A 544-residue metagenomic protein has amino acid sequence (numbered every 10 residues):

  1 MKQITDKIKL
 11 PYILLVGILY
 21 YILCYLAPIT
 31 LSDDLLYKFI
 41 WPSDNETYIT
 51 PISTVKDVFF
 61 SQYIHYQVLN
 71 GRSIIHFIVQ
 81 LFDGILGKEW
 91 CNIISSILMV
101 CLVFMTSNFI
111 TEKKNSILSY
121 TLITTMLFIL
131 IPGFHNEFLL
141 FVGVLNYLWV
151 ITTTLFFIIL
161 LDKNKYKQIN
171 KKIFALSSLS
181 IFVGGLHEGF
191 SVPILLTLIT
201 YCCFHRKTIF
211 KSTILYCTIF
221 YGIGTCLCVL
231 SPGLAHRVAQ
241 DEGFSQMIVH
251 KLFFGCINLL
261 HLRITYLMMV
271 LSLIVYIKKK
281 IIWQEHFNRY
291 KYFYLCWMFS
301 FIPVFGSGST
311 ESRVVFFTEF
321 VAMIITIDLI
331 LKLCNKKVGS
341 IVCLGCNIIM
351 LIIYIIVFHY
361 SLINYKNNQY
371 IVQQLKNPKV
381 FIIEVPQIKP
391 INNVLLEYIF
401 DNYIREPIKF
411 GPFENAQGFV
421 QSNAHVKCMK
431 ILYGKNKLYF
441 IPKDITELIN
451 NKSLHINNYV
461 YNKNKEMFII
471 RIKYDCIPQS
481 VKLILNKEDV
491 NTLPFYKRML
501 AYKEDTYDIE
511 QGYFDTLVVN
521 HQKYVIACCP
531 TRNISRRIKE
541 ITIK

Functional and structural regions predicted by a protein language model:
T5-L69, S73-I74, D83-L102, I110-N115 (+1 more regions): Intrinsically disordered, polar/acidic, low-complexity terminal segments
I8-P11, K113-L122, I169-I173, F210-T218 (+2 more regions): Membrane-interfacial loop-to-transmembrane alpha-helix junctions, especially the N-terminal start
Y25-I85, E89-W90, F141, L145 (+3 more regions): Transmembrane catalytic cores of multi-pass membrane glycosyltransferases and polysaccharide-assembly enzymes
R72, I117-D162, H187, L260-M269 (+1 more regions): Membrane-interface micro-motifs in multi-pass membrane enzymes
F104-N108, F156-K163, T197-H205, M268-K279 (+1 more regions): Transmembrane alpha-helices and membrane-interface helical segments of multi-pass integral membrane enzymes
M105-Y120, F141, K332: Transmembrane alpha-helical segments of multipass membrane enzymes and assembly factors that act on membrane-embedded
T154-I173, T208: Membrane-interface transmembrane helices that cradle and orient dolichyl/undecaprenyl
K171-I173, R289, K332-I355: Signature aromatic-anchored transmembrane alpha helix within multi-pass, membrane-resident enzymes that catalyze glycan
